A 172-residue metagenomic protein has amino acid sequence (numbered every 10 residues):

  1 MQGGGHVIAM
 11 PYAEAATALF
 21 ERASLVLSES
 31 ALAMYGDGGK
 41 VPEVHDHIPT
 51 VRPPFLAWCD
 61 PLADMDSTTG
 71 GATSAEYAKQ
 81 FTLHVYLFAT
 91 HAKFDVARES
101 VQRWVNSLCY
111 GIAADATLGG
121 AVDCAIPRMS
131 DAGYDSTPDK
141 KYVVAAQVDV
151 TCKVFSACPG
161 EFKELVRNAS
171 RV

Functional and structural regions predicted by a protein language model:
M1-T73, F162-V172: Small/polar-rich, solvent-exposed N-terminal microdomains that initiate assembly or binding
A9-A13, F94, R98-V101: Flexible, glycine- and charge-enriched loops at secondary-structure boundaries
A31, R52-W58, E99-P159: Acidic-leaning, charged glycine-interspersed low-complexity segments
T50-R52, M65-Q80, Y134-V144: Short, surface-exposed loop and linker segments with low hydrophobicity and enrichment for Pro/Ser/Thr
D60-A63, L83-H91, L108, I112: Generic secondary-structure microfeatures
M65-T68, T90-V96, K153-E161: Short, cysteine-centered beta-strand-loop-beta hairpins and adjacent loop/turn segments enriched in charged/polar
G71-Y77, A97-N106: "Short basic amphipathic alpha-helical interaction patches in structured regions
A75-A92, K141-S156: Oligomerization/assembly interface segments of phage tail-like spikes and tubes
